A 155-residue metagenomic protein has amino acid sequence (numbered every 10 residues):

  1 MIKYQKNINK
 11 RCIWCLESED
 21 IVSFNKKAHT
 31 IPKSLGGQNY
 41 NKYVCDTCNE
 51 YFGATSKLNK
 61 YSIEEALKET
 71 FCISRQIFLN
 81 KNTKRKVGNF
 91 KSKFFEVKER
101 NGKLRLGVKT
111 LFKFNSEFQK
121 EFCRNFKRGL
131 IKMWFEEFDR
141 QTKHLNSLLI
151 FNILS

Functional and structural regions predicted by a protein language model:
M1-N9, S34-N39: Short, flexible, mixed-charge glycine/proline-rich loop motifs that serve as phosphate/nucleic-acid-contacting
K10, I21, K27, S56-E65: Short, glycine/acidic-rich hinge or "gate" loops at secondary-structure transitions that mediate conformational
C12-C15, C45: Short cysteine-rich clusters marking metal-coordination/redox-active sites
E19-N41: Histidine-centered nuclease catalytic patch
N41-N59: Short metal-binding segments enriched for Cys and/or His
G53, L58-S155: Glycine- and hydrophobic-rich flexible loops that cap the catalytic core of alpha/beta enzyme folds
